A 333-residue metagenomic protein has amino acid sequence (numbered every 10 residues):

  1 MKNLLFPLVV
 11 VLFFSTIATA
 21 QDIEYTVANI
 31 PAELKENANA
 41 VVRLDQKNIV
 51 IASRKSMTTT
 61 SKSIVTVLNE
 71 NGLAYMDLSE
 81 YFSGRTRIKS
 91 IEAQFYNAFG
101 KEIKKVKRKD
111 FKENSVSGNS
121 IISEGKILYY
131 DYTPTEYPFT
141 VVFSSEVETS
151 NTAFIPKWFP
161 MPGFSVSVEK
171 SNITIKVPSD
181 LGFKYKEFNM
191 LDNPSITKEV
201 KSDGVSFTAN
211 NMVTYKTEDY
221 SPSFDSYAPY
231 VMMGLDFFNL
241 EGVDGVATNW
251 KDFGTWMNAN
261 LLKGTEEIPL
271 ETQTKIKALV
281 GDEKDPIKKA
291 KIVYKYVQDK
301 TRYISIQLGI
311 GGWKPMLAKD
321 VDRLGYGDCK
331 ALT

Functional and structural regions predicted by a protein language model:
M1-I23: Bacterial Sec-dependent N-terminal signal peptides
Q21-E80: Early extracytoplasmic/domain-onset interaction patches
D22-V27, E148-I155, G163-V168, N172-G311: Secretory-pathway-linked proteins and extracytosolic
D22-V27, E80-D110, S167-Y185: Solvent-exposed beta-hairpin/edge-strand motifs
N48, V65-N71, F82-G84, N97 (+3 more regions): Beta-strand elements of well-folded, non-transmembrane domains
S63, F139-V141, I173, V293 (+1 more regions): Cysteine-centered nucleophilic/redox motifs
I91-M161, D192-S226, E283: A surface-exposed beta-strand-loop module
I276, S305, P315-T333: Extended, hydrophobic alpha-helical segments in both membrane/secreted and soluble proteins
